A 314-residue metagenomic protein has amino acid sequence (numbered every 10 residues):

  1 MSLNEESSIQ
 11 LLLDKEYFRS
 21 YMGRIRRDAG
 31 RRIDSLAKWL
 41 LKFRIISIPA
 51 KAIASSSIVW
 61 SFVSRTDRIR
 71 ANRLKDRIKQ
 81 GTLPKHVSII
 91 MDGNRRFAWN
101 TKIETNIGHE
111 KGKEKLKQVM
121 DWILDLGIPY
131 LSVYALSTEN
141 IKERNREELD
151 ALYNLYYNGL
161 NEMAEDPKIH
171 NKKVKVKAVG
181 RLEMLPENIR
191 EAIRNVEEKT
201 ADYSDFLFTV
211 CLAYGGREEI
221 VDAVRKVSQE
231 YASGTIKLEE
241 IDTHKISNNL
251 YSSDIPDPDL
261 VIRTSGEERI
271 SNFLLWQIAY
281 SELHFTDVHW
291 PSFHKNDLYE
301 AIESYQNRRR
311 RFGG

Functional and structural regions predicted by a protein language model:
S2-G314: Flexible, compositionally biased loop and terminal segments
